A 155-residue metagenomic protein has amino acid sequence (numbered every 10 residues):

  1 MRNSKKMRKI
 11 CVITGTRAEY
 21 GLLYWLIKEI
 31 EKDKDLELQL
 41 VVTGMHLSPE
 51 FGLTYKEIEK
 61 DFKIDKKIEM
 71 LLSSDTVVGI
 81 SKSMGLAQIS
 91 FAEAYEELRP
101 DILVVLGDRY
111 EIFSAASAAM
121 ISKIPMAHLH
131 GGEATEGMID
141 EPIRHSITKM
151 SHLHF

Functional and structural regions predicted by a protein language model:
R2-H46: N-terminal subdomain of nucleotide-sugar transferases
K9, D101-I102: Structural motif
I13, V41, V105-G107, L129: Structural motif
L38-S83, S90: Conserved nucleotide-sugar phosphate-binding/catalytic loop shared by glycosyltransferases and other
L86-R99: Short, well-structured alpha-helical segments in soluble
V104-I121: An aromatic- and histidine-rich active-site surface loop
I124-F155: Active-site-proximal region of nucleotide-activated glycan assembly enzymes, centered on histidine/acidic-rich loops
